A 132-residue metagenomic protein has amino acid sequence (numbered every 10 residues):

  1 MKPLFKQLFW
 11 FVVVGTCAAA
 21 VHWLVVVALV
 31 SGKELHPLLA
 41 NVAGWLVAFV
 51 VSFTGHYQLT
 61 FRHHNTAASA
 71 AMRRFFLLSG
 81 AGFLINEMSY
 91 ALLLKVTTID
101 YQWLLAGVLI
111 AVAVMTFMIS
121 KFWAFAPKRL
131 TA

Functional and structural regions predicted by a protein language model:
M1-A132: Interaction-mediating elements
